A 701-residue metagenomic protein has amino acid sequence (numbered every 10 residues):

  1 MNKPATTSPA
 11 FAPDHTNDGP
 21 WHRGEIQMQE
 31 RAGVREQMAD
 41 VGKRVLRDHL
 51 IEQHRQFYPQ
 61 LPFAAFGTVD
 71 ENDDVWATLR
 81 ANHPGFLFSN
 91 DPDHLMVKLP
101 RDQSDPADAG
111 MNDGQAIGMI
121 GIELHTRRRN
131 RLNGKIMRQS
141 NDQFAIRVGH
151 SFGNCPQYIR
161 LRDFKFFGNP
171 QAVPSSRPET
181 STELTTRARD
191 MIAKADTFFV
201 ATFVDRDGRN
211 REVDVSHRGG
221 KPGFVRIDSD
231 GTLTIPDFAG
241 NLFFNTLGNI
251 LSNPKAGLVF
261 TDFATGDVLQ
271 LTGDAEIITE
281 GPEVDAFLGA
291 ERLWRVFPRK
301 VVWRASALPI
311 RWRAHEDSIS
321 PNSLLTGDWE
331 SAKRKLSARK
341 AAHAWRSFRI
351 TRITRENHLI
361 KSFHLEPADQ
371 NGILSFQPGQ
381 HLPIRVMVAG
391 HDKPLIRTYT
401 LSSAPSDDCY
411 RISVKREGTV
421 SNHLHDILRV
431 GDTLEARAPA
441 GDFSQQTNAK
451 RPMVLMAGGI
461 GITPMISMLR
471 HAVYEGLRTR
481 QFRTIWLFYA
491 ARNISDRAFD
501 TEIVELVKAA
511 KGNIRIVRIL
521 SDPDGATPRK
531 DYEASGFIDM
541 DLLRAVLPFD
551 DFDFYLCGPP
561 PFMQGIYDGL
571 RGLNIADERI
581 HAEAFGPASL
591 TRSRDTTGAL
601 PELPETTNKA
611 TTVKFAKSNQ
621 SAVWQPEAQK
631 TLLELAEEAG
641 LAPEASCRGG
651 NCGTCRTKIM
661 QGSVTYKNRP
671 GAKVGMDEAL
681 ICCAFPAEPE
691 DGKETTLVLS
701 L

Functional and structural regions predicted by a protein language model:
N2-Q60, D113, R129-F199, D205-E212 (+4 more regions): C-terminal edge-of-domain segments
H54, A64, D74-H125, G219-F263: A short mixed-secondary-structure module that forms the rim of ligand-binding clefts
L61-T68, A116-G121, A195-V204, A256-L258 (+1 more regions): A short, Trp-centered hydrophobic/proline-enriched beta-strand micro-motif
H94, S337-T433, K450, A491-N493 (+2 more regions): Ferredoxin-reductase
M111-D113, I192, I250, F376 (+2 more regions): Short, well-ordered loop/turn sites that connect or cap secondary structure elements
P236, F244-G248, K255, F260-T261 (+3 more regions): FNR/FR-type flavoprotein reductase catalytic core
R355, T606-G653, M660: C-terminal accessory/binding modules appended to enzymatic or scaffolding proteins
S467, E637, L641-T665, G675-P689: Local cysteine-cluster metal-coordination motifs and their immediate loop/turn environment, predominantly Fe-S cluster
